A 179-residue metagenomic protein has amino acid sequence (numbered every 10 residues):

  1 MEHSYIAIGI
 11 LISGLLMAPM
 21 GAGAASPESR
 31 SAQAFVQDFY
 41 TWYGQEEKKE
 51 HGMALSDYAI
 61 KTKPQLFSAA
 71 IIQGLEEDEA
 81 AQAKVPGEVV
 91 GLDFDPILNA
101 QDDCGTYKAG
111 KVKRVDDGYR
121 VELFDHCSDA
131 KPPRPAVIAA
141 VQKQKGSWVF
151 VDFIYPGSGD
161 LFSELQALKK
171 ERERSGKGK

Functional and structural regions predicted by a protein language model:
M1-G9: Bacterial N-terminal signal peptides that target proteins for export
G9-A18: Bacterial N-terminal signal peptides
M20-A24: Sec/Tat signal peptide C-region and signal peptidase I cleavage site
P27, L66-A130: Surface-exposed, charged secondary-structure patches
E28-E50: Short, aromatic-enriched amphipathic alpha-helices that serve as compact interaction elements
E28-V36, S56, P64, A130-R134: Solvent-exposed, acidic/flexible segments
G44-K48, G52-A80: Short, solvent-exposed secondary-structure junction/capping segments
V115-G118, E122-A136, Q144, V151-K179: Low-complexity, intrinsically disordered terminal/linker segments enriched in charged and Gly/Pro repeats
